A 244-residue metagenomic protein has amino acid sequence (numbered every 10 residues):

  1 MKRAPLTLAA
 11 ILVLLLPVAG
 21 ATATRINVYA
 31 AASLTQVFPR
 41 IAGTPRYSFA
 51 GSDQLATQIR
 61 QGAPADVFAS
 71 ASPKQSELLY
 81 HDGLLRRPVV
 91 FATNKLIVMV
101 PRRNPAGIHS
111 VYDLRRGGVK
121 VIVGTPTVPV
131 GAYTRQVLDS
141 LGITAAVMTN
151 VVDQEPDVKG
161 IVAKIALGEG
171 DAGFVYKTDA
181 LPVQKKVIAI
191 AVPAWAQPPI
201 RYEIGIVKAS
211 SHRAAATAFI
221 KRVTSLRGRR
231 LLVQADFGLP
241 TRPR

Functional and structural regions predicted by a protein language model:
M1-L8: Bacterial N-terminal signal peptides that target proteins for export
L8-P17: Bacterial N-terminal signal peptides
A21-S48, S52-P64, S70-G83, R87-R244: Exported/periplasmic ABC-transporter solute-binding proteins
